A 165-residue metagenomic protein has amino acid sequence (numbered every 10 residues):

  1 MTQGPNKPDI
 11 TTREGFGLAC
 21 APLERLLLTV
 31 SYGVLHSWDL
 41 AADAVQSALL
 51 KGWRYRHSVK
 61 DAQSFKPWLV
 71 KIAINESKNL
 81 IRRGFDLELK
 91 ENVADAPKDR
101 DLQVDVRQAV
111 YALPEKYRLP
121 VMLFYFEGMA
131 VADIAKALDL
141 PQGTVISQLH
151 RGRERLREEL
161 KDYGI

Functional and structural regions predicted by a protein language model:
T2, N79, G84-V110, A130: Internal acidic/polar
Q3-T29, A42: A short, charge-rich alpha-helical start-of-domain segment used by transcription regulators
A19-W38, W53-Y55, V110: Amphipathic, Lys/Arg- and hydrophobic-enriched alpha-helical face
E24, L28, L49, P114 (+2 more regions): C-terminal flanking helix
T29, D43-L50, R54, Q63-N75: Structural recognition of an alpha-helix C-terminal capping motif at a helix-to-coil junction
R54-K60, K71-E91, D99, R151: Arg/Lys-rich amphipathic alpha helix in sigma70-family domain 2
I74, K78, L138-D162: DNA-recognition helix of helix-turn-helix
P120-F124: A short pre-motif secondary-structure segment
